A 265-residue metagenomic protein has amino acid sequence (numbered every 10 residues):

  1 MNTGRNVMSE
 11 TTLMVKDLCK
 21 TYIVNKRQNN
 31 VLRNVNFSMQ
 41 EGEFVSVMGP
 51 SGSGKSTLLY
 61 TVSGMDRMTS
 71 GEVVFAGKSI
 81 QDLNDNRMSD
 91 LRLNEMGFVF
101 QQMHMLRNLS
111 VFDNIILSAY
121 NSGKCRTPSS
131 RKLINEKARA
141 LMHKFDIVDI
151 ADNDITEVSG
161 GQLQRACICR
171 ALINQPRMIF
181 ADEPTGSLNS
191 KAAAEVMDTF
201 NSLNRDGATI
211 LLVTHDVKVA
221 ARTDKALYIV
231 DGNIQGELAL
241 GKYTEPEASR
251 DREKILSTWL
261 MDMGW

Functional and structural regions predicted by a protein language model:
M48-P50: The feature captures the beta-strand-to-loop junction immediately N-terminal to the Walker
G71-S79: Conserved ABC transporter NBD signature motif
K78-S79, Y120, S129-D149: Conserved ABC ATPase "signature" region
L109-S118: Short coil-to-helix segment of the ABC ATPase nucleotide-binding domain corresponding to the Q-loop/switch region
D154-V158, Q162: Conserved ABC ATPase signature
Q175: Conserved catalytic motifs of ABC-family nucleotide-binding domains
I179-D182: Catalytic Walker B motif of ABC-type/P-loop ATPase nucleotide-binding domains
